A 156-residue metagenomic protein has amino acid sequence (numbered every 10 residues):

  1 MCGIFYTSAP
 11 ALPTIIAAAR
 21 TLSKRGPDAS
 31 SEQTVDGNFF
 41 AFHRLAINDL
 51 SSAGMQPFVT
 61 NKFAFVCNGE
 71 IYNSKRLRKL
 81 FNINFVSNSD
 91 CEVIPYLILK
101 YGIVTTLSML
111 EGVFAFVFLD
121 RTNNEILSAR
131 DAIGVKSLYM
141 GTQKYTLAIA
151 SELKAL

Functional and structural regions predicted by a protein language model:
M1-L156: Cysteine-centered catalytic environments shared across enzyme families
